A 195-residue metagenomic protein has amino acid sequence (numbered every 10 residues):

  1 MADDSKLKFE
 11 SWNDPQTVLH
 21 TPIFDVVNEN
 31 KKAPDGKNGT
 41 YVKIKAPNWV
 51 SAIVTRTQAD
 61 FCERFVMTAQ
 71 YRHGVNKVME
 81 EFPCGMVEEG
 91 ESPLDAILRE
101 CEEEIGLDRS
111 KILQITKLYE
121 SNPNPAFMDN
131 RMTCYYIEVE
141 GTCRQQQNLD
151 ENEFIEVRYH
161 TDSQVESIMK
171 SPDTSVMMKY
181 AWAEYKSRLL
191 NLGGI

Functional and structural regions predicted by a protein language model:
A2-E10, V78, E89, M132-C134 (+1 more regions): Nudix hydrolase/Nudix homology domain
L7, I44, S51-I53, D60-R99 (+3 more regions): Conserved Nudix-box catalytic region and its N-terminal flanking loop in Nudix hydrolases and closely related
S11, T17-V18, Q114-K117: Residue-level detector of beta-propeller blades
D14-I53: Acidic, metal-coordinating catalytic segment for phosphate/diphosphate chemistry, firing primarily on the Nudix
N28-N30, V54-R56, Y136-E138, Y159-T161: Short, well-ordered beta-strand micro-motif
A33, A59-D60: Short, acidic, Ser/Thr-enriched surface-loop or helix-capping motifs
P47-N48, C62, Y71-H73, E81 (+5 more regions): Active-site segment of metal-dependent pyrophosphate-handling enzymes, primarily the Nudix hydrolase catalytic core
